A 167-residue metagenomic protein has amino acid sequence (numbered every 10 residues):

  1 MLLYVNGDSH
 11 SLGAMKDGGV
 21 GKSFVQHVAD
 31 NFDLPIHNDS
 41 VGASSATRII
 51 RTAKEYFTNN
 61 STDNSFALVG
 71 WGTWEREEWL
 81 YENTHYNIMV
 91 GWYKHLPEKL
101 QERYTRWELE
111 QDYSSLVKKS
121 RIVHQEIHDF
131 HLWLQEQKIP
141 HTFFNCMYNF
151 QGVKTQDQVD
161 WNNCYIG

Functional and structural regions predicted by a protein language model:
M1-R48: Serine-esterase "nucleophile elbow" of acetyl-processing enzymes
V20, I49, I122, E126: Short, glycine/acidic-rich beta->alpha junctions
A46-T52, Y56: Outer-membrane beta-barrel proteins
K54-G167: Alpha-helical cap/lid subdomain in secreted, periplasmic, or secretory-pathway luminal O-acyl-processing enzymes
